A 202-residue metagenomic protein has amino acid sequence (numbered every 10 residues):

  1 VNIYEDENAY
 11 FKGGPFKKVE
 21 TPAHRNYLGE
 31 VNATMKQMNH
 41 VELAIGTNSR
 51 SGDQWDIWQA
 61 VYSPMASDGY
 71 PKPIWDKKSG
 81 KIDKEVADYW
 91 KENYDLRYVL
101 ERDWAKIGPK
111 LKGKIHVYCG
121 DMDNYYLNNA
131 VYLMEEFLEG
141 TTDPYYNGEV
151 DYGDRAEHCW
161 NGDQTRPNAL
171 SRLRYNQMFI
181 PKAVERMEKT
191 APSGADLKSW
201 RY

Functional and structural regions predicted by a protein language model:
N2-K110, N124-N128, G140: Accessory cap/linker subdomain of secreted extracellular hydrolases
Y10-G13, G69, P73-K77, K81-K84 (+2 more regions): C-terminal catalytic histidine-bearing segment of alpha/beta-hydrolase fold enzymes
K112-K114: A general structural motif
